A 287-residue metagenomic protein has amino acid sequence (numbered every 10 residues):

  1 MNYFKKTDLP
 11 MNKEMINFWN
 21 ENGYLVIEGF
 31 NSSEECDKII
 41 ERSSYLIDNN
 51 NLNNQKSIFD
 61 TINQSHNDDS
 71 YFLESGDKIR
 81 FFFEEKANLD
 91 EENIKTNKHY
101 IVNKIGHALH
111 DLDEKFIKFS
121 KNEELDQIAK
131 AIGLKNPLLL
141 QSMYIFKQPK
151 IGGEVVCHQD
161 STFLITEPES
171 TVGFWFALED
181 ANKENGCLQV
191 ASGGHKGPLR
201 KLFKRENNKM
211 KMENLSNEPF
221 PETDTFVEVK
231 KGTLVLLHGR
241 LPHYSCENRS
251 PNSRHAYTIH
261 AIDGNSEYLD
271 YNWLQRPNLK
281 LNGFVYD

Functional and structural regions predicted by a protein language model:
M1-E21, E28-E154, N282-G283: Non-heme Fe(II)-dependent double-stranded beta-helix
F4-K5, N49-I58, H66-N67, L73-K78 (+5 more regions): Non-heme Fe(II)/2-oxoglutarate
S33, F163, H243: Glycine-rich nucleotide phosphate-binding loop and flanking beta-alpha elements of Rossmann-like dinucleotide-binding
E34, E228-T233: A short, structured loop/turn motif at beta-sheet edges
L112, D126-K130, L138, I151-F226 (+1 more regions): Catalytic core of non-heme Fe(II) oxygenases with the double-stranded beta-helix
N122, S161, G239: Hydrophobic small-molecule pocket/channel-lining residues, especially in calycin-type beta-barrels
S142-Y144, F174-F176, Y257-A261: A structural signal for short, well-ordered beta-strand segments
